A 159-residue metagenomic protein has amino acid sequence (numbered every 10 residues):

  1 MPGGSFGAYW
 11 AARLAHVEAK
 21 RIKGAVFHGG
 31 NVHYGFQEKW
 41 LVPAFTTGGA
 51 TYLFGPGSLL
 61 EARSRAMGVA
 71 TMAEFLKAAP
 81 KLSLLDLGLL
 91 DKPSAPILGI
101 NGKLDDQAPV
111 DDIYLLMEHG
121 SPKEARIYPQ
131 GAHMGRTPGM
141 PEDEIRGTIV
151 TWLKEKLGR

Functional and structural regions predicted by a protein language model:
M1-G3, H28, I100: Short beta-strand immediately N-terminal to the catalytic nucleophile in serine-hydrolase-like folds
G3-G7, A11: Gly/Ala-rich beta-loop-alpha elbow adjacent to hydrolase catalytic centers
H16-A78: Hydrolase active-site cap/lid region
T71-L89, A95: Active-site nucleophile elbow and catalytic-triad environment of alpha/beta-hydrolase enzymes
P93-S94, G99-N101, D105: Short beta-strand/loop motif that positions the catalytic acidic residue of the alpha/beta-hydrolase fold
D106-D112: Conserved alpha/beta-hydrolase "acid-adjacent" motif
G131-E144: Catalytic histidine-centered segment of alpha/beta-hydrolase-like enzymes
K154-R159: Alpha/beta-hydrolase-fold serine-hydrolase catalytic core, especially in secreted/extracellular enzymes
